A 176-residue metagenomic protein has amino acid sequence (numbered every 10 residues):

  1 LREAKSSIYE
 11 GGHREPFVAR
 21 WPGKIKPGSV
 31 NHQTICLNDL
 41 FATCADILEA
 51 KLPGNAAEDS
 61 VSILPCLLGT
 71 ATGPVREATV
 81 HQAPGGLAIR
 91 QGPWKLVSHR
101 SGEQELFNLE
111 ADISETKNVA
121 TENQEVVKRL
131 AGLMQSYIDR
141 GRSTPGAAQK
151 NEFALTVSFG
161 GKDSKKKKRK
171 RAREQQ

Functional and structural regions predicted by a protein language model:
L1-A57, V61-G73: Substrate-binding rim/cap in mid-to-C-terminal beta-strand-loop elements of soluble/periplasmic
K5-E10, T79-H81, G86: Short Gly/Pro-enriched turn/cap motifs at secondary-structure boundaries
H13, W21-G23, A83, H99-R100 (+1 more regions): Active-site-proximal beta-strand/loop segments in catalytic clefts of secreted hydrolases
F17-R20, C36, A42-D46, E77-H81 (+3 more regions): Structural recognition of the beta-strand scaffold that forms the well-ordered cores of secreted hydrolase catalytic
G23-K24, L67-G69, G86, E110 (+2 more regions): General secondary-structure edge motif
G28-S29, N55, P74-A78, T116 (+1 more regions): Short, hydrophobic secondary-structure boundary micro-motifs
L40, R90-G92, L96, S101-Q104 (+2 more regions): Long, internal low-complexity/basic segments
P74, H81-Q82, Q175: Compositionally biased non-globular segments, especially hydrophobic aliphatic-rich helices of signal peptides
